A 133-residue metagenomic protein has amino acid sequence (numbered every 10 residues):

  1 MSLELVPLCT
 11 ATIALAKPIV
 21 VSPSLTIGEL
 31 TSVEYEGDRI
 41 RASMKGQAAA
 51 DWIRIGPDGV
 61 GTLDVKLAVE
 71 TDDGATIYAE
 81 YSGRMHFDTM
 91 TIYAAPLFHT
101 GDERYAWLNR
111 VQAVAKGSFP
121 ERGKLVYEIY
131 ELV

Functional and structural regions predicted by a protein language model:
M1-V133: Beta-strand-enriched cores of mature, soluble protein domains
